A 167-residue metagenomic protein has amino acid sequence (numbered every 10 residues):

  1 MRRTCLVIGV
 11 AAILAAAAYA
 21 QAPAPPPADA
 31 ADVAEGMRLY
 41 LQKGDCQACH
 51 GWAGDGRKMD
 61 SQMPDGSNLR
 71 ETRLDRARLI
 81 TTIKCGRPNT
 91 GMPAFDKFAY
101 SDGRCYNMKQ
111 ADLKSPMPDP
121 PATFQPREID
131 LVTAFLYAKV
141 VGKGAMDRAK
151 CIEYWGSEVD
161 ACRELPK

Functional and structural regions predicted by a protein language model:
M1-T4: Positively charged n-region of N-terminal signal peptides that target proteins for export
V7-A16: Bacterial N-terminal signal peptides
A18-A22: Boundary at the C-terminal end of the N-terminal hydrophobic targeting segment
P23-A34, Q42-G44, P93-K167: Flexible coil segments in periplasmic/lumen-exposed cytochrome c-class electron-transfer proteins
E35-M37, D55: Residues within alpha-helical segments
C46-C49: Short cysteine clusters
W52-P121: Gly/Gly-Pro-rich "capping" loops immediately C-terminal to redox-active cysteine motifs in periplasmic/lumenal
